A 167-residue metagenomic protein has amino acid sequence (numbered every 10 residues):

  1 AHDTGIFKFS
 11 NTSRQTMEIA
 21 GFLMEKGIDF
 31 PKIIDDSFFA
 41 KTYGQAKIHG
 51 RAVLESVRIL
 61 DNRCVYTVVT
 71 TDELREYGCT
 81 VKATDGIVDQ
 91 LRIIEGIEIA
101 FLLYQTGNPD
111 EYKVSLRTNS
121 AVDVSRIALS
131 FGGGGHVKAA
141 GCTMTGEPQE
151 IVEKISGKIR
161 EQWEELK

Functional and structural regions predicted by a protein language model:
H2-F131, G135-K167: Hydrophobic helix-and-loop "lid/oligomerization" segment in the mid-to-C-terminal part of catalytic domains
